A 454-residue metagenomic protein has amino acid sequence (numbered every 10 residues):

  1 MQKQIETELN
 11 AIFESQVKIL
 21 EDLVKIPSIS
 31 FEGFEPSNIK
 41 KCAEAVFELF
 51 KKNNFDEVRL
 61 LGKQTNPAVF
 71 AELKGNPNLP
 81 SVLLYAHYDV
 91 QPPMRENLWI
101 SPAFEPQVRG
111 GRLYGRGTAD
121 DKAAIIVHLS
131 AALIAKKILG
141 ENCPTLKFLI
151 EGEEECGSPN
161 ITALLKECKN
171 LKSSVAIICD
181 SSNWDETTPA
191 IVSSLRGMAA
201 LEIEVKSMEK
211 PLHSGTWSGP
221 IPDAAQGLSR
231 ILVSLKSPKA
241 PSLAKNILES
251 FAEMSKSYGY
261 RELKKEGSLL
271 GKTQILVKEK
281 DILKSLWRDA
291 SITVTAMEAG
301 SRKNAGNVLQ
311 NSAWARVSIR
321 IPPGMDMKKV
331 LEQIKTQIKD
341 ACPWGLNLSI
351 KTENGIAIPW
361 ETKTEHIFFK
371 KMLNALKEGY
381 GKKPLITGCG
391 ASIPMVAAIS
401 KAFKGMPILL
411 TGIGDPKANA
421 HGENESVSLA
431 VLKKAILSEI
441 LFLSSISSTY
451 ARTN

Functional and structural regions predicted by a protein language model:
M1-E96, S312, R316, K329: N-terminal helical capping/dimerization or prosegment-like subdomains of hydrolases acting on amide or phosphate bonds
L79-I150, L429-A430, K434: Active-site metal-coordination/substrate-binding segment of hydrolases, especially metallo-dependent peptidases
Y88-V90, R112, L149-G157, C179-W184 (+3 more regions): Acidic, glycine-rich active-site loops and adjacent beta-strand->loop/helix elements that engage anionic groups
L113, A119-S194, A451-N454: Acidic/histidine-rich catalytic neighborhood of metal-dependent amide-processing enzymes
D185-E186, P241-N304, V308-S312, P323-Q333 (+2 more regions): An extended, acidic, His-containing surface patch that forms the Zn2+-binding/catalytic region of metallohydrolases
L201-G215: The feature captures the short pre-catalytic strand/loop hairpin that immediately precedes and shapes the active-site
S218-P241: A short core secondary-structure module
